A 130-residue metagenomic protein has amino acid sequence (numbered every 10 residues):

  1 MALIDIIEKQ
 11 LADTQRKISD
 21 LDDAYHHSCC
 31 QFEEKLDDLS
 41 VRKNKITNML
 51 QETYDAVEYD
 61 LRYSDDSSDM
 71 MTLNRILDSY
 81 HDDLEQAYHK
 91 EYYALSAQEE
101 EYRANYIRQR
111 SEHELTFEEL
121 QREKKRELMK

Functional and structural regions predicted by a protein language model:
M1-K130: Soluble, non-transmembrane alpha-helical interaction regions
